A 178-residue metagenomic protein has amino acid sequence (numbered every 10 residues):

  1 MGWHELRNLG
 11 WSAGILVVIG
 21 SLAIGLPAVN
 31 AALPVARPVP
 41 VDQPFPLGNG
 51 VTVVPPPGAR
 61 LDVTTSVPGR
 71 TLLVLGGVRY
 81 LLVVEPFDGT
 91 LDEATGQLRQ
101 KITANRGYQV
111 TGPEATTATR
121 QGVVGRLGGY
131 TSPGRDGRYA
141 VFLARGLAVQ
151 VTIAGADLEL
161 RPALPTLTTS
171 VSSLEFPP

Functional and structural regions predicted by a protein language model:
M1-Y80, P133, R145, A154-P178: N-terminal targeting sequences that direct proteins away from the cytosol to non-cytosolic compartments
G69, L91, T116-R120: A short acidic, often aromatic-flanked loop/helix-cap motif at beta-alpha or helix-coil junctions that lines enzyme
L72-Q97, Y139: A short acidic-to-branched-hydrophobic micro-motif
E85, I153-A154: Active-site-proximal beta-strand/loop segments in catalytic clefts of secreted hydrolases
E85-G89, A104-Q109, S172-P177: A general structural signal for short secondary-structure boundary/capping elements
A94-R106: Short, solvent-exposed helix-to-loop capping segments enriched in aromatics
T103-L147: Signature of long, low-cysteine stretches enriched in small and polar/charged residues
